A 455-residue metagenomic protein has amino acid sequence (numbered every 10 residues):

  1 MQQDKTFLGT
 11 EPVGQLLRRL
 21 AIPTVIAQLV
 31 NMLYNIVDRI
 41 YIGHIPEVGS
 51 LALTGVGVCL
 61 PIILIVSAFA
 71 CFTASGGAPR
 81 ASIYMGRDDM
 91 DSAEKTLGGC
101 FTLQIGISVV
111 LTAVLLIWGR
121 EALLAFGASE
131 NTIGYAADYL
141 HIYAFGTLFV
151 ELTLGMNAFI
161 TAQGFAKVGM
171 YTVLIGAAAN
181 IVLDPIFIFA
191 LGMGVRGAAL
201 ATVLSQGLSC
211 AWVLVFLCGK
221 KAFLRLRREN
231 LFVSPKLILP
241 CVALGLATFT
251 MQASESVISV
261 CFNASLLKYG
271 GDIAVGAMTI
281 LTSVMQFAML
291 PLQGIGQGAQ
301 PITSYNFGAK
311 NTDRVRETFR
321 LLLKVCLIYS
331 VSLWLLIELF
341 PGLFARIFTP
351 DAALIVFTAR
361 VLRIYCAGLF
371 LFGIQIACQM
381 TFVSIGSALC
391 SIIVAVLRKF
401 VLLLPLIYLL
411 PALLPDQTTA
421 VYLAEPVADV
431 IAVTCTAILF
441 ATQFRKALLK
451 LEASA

Functional and structural regions predicted by a protein language model:
M1-T24, A81-L148, A190-G245, T303-G368 (+1 more regions): Short alpha-helical transmembrane segments in multi-pass integral membrane proteins
L8-V48, P61-G76, R80, Y84 (+6 more regions): N-terminal transmembrane alpha-helices
R19-D38, I142, G176, S205-S209 (+4 more regions): Transmembrane helical elements of multi-pass membrane transporters/channels
L29, L33-L53, L123-E130, I186-M193 (+6 more regions): Helix-terminus/linker motif at the lipid-water interface of multi-pass membrane proteins
I36-I40, A113, E121, G155-F159 (+8 more regions): Alpha-helical transmembrane segments of multipass membrane proteins
S50-P61, A136, L140, A199 (+3 more regions): Small-residue hotspots at the loop-to-helix junctions and early N-terminal turns of transmembrane alpha-helices
L53-A113, V150-G169, A277-L335, L339-P341 (+1 more regions): Small-residue-rich hydrophobic transmembrane alpha-helices
A74, Y143-T161, G169-A177, A198-A211 (+4 more regions): Short runs within selected transmembrane alpha-helices of multi-pass transporters and secretion channels
